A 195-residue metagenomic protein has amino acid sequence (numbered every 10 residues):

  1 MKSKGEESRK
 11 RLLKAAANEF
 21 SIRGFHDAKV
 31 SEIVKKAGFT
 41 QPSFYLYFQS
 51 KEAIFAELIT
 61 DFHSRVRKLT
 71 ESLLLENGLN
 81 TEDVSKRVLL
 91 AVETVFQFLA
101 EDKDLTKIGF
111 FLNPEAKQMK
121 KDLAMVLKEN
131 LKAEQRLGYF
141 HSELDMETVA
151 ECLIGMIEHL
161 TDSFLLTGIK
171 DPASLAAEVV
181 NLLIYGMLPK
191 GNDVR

Functional and structural regions predicted by a protein language model:
M1-E7, G191-R195: N-terminal intrinsically disordered/low-complexity leader segments
S8-A17, I33, L58-V66, L127: Generic hydrophobic, amphipathic alpha-helix propensity
R11, E19-A53, E57: Helix-turn-helix
I22-H26, D102, L137: Short coil/turn segments at alpha/beta junctions that flank glycine-rich nucleotide-binding fingerprints
F48, F110-E115: Short helix-capping/turn signature of helix-turn-helix
E57, K68-E101, L153, A176: Hydrophobic alpha-helical connector segments
S64-R67, E71, L90, N113-Y139 (+1 more regions): Amphipathic alpha-helical packing segments from all-alpha helical-bundle domains
T106-F111, Q135-L182, K190-R195: Hydrophobic/aromatic-rich alpha-helical bundle segments in the mid-to-C-terminal region
